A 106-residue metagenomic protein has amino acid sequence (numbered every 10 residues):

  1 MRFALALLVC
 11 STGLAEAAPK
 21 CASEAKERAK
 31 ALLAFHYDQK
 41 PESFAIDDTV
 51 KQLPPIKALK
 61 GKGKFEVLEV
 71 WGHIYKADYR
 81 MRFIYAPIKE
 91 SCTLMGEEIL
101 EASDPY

Functional and structural regions predicted by a protein language model:
M1-L7: Sec-dependent signal peptide recognition, specifically the positively charged N-region followed immediately by
L7-A45: N-terminal trafficking/processing presequences and adjacent post-cleavage segments of proteins routed to secretion
L14-A15, D47, E97, S103: Intrinsic disorder/low-complexity signal
A45-P54, A58-K62, C92, S103-D104: Mature soluble domains of exported/periplasmic/lumenal proteins and thiol-rich metal-chelating peptides
Q52-I88: Exposed beta-strand-loop-beta-strand "reactive/processing" segments of non-cytosolic proteins
M81-Y106: A short, surface-exposed interaction/processing loop segment used at functional sites
